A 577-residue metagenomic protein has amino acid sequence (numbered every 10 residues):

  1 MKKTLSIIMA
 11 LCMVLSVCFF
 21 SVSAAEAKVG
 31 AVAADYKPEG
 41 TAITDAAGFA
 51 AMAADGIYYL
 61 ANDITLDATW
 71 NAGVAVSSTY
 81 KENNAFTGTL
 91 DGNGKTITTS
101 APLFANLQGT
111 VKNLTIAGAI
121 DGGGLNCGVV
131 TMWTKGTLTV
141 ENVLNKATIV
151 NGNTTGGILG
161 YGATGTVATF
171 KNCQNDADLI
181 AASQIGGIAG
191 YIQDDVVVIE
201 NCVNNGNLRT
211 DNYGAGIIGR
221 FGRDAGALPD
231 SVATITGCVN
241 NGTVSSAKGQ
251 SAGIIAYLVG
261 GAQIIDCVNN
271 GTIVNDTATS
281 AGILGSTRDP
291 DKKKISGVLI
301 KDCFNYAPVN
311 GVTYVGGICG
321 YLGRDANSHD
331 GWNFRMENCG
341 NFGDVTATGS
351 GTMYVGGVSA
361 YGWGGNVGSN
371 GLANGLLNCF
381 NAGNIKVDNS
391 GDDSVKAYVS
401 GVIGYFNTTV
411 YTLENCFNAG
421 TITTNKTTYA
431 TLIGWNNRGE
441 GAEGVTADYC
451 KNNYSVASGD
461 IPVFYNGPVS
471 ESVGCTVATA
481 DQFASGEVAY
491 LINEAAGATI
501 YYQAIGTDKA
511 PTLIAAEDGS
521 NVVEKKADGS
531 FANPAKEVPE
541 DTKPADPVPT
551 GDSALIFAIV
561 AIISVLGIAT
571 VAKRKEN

Functional and structural regions predicted by a protein language model:
M1-A27, G567, E576-N577: Sec-dependent, cleavable N-terminal signal peptides
T4-I7, P549-A561: Short, hydrophobic alpha-helical membrane anchors of single-pass surface/secreted proteins
L15-A31, D546-A554, A572: Sec-dependent signal peptide cleavage junction
A25-P539: Predominantly extracellular beta-rich ligand-binding scaffolds that present long acidic/polar faces for carbohydrate
N533-D552: Short, aromatic-rich amphipathic segments at membrane interfaces that lie adjacent to a transmembrane helix or signal
A554-R574: A cross-kingdom C-terminal cell-surface attachment/processing module
